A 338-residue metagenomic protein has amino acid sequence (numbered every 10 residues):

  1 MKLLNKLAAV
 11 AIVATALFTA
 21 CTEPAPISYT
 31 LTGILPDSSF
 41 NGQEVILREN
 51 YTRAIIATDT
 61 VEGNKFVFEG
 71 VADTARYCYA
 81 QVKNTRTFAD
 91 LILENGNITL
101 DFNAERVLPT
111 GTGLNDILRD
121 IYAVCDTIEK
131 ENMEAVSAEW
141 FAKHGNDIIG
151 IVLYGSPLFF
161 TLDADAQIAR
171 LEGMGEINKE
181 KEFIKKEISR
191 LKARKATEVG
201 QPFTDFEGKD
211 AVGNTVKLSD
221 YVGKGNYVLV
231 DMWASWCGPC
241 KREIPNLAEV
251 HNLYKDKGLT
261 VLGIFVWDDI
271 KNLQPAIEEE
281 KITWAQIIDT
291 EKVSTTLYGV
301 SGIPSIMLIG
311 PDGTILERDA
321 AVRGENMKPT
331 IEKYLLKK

Functional and structural regions predicted by a protein language model:
M1-T30: Bacterial Sec-dependent N-terminal signal peptides
C21-H144: A non-transmembrane, solvent-exposed segment enriched in polar/low-complexity residues
G145-S156: Amphipathic alpha-helical repeat scaffolds of TPR domains
D165-G175, T204-D205: Alpha-helical repeat scaffolds
K185-D220, M327-K337: N-terminal "domain-start" segment that seeds a small globular fold
M232-E249: Conserved redox-active cysteine motifs that mediate thiol-disulfide chemistry, especially di-cysteine Cys-X(1-2)-Cys
G258-N272, I282-K292: Thiol-based oxidoreductase modules, predominantly thioredoxin-like and allied folds used for disulfide exchange
E278-I282, D289-L336: Thiol/disulfide oxidoreductase modules built on the thioredoxin-like
